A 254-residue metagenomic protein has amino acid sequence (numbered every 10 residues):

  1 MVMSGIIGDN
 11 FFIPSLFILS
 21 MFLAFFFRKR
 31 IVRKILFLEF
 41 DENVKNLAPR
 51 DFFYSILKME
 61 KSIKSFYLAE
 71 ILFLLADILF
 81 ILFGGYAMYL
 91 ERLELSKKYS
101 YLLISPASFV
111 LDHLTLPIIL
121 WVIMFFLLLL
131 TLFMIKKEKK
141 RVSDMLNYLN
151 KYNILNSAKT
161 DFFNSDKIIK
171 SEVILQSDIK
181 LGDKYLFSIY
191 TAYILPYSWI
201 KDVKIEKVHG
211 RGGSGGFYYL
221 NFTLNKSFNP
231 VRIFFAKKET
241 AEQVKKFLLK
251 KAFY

Functional and structural regions predicted by a protein language model:
M1, F12-L23, L68-L90, W121-L127: Canonical alpha-helical transmembrane segments of integral membrane proteins
M1-E39: Membrane-anchoring hydrophobic segments
V2-I13, M59-I63, Y99-I119: Membrane-interface segments at the starts/ends of alpha-helical transmembrane spans
A24-D41, Y86-K97, L128-I154: Transmembrane-cytosolic junction motif
R33-S55: Short, charged cytosolic
A48-F66, I123-K180: Anionic N-terminal interaction surfaces
Q176-G210: Phosphoinositide-binding peripheral membrane targeting modules
K204-Y254: Acidic, Ser/Thr- and proline-rich intrinsically disordered linker/docking segments of eukaryotic scaffolds
